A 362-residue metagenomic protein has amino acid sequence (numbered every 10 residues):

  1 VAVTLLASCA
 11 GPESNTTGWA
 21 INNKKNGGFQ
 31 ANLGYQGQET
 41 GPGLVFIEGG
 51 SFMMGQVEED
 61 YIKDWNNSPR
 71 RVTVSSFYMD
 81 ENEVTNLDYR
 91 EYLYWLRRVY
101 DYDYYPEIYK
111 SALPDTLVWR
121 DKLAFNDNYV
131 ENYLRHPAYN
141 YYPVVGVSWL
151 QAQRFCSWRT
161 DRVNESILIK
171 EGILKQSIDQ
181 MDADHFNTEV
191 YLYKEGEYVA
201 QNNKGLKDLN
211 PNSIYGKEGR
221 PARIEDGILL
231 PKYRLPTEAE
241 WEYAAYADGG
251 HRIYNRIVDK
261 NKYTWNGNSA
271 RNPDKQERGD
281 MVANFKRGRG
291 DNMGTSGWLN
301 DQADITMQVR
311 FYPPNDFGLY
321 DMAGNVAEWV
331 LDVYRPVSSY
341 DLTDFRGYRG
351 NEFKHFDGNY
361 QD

Functional and structural regions predicted by a protein language model:
V1-A2: Sec-dependent signal peptide recognition, specifically the positively charged N-region followed immediately by
A7-S8: C-terminal motif of bacterial Sec signal peptides marking the signal peptidase cleavage site
E13-K25, F46-I47, M53, E58 (+3 more regions): Functional-site microenvironments in short loops/helix caps that host divalent-cation chemistry
G27-Y35: Basic K/R-rich, polyanion-interacting modules in nucleoproteins and related proteins
G34, F77, E91, V190-L192 (+1 more regions): Intrinsically disordered, low-complexity N-terminal regions enriched in serine/proline/glycine with scattered basic
Q36-N128, N140-V163, G324: A short glycine-rich, aromatic-capped structural motif
